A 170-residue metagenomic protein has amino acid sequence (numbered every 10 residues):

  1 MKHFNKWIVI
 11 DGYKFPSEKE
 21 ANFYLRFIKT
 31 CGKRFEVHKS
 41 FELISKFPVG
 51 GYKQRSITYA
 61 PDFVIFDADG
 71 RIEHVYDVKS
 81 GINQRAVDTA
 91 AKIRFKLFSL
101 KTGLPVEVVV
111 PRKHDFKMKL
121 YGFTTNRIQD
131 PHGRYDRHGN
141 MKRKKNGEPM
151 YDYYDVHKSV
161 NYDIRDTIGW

Functional and structural regions predicted by a protein language model:
M1-W170: Electrostatic, structured charged patches in enzyme active sites and in nucleic-acid/phosphate-binding
